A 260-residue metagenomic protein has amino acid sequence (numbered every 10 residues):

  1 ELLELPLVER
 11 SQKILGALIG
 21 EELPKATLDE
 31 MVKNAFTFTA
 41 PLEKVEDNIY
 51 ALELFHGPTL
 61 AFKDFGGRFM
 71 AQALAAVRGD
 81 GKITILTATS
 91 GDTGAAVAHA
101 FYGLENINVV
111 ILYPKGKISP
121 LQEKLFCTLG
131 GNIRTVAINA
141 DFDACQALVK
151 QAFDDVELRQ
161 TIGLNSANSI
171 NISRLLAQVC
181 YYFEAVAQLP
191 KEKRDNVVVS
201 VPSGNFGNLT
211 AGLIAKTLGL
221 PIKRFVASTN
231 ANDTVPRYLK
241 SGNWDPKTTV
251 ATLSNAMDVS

Functional and structural regions predicted by a protein language model:
E1-S260: PLP-dependent amino-acid enzyme catalytic core
